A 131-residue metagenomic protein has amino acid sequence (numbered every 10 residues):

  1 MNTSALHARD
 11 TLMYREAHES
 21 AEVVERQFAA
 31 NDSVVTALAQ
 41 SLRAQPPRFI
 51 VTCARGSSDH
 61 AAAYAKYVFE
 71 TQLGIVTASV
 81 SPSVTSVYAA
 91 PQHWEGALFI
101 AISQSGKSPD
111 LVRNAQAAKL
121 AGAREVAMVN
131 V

Functional and structural regions predicted by a protein language model:
M1-P46: Cofactor-/ligand-binding subdomain signature composed of acidic, glycine-rich, tryptophan-containing flexible loops
R43-V131: Glycine-rich phosphate-binding loops that contact phosphosugars or nucleotide phosphates
